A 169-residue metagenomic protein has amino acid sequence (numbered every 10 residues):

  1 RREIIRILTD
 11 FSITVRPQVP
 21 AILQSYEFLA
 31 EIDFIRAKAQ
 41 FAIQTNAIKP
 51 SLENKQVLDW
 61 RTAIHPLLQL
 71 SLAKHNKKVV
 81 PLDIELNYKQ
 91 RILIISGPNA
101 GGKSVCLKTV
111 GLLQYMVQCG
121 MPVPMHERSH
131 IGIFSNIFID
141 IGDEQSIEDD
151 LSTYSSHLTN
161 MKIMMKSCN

Functional and structural regions predicted by a protein language model:
R1-A100, V105-T109, Q114-N136, T159-N160: Alpha-helical coupling/stalk and coiled-coil linker elements that connect catalytic or binding modules and transmit
I133-N169: Switch/coupling sub-region of P-loop NTPases
